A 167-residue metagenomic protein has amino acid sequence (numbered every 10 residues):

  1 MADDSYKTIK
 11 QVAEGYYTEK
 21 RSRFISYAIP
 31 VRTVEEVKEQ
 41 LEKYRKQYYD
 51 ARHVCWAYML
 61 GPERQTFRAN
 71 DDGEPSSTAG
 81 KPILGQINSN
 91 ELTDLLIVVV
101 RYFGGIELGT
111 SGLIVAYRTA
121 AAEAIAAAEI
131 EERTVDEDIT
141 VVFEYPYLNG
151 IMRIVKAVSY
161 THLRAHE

Functional and structural regions predicted by a protein language model:
M1-T78: C-terminal regulatory domains involved in ligand/effector binding and gene-expression control
Y27, V54-W56, D94-V98, D138: Structural motif
V37-Q40, Y117, G150-I154: Hydrophobic side chains in well-ordered alpha-helices
A79-A127: Active-site beta-strand/loop microenvironment that shapes enzyme catalytic pockets
E131-Y145: Short glycine-/aliphatic-rich beta-strand segments at the starts of folded cytosolic domains
F143-S159: Short amphipathic alpha-helix segments
T161-E167: Conserved small/polar residues in nucleotide/adenosyl-binding loops
